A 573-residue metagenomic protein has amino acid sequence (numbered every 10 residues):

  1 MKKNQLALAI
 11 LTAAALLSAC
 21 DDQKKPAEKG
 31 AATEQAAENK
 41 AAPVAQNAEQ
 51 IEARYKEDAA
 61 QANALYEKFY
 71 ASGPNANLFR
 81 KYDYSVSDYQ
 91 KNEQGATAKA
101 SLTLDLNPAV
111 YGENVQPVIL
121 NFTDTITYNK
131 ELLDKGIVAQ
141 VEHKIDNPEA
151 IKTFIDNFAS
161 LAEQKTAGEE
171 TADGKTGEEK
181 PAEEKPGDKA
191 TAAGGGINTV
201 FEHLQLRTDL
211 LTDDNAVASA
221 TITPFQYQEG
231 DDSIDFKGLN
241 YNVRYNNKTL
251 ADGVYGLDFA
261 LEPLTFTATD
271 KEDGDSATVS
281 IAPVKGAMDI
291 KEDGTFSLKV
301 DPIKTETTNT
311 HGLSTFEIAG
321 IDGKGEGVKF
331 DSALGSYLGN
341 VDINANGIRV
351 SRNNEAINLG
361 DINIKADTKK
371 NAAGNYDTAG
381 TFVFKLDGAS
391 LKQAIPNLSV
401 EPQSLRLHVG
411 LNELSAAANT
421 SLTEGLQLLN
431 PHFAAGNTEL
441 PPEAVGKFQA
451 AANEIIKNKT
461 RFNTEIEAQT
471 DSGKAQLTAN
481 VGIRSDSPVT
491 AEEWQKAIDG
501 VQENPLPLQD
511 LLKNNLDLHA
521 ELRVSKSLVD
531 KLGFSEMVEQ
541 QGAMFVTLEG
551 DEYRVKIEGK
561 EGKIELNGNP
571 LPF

Functional and structural regions predicted by a protein language model:
M1-A9: Bacterial Sec-dependent N-terminal signal peptides
L16-A19: C-terminal motif of bacterial Sec signal peptides marking the signal peptidase cleavage site
K24-F573: Glycine-rich, small/hydroxylated-residue low-complexity segments
